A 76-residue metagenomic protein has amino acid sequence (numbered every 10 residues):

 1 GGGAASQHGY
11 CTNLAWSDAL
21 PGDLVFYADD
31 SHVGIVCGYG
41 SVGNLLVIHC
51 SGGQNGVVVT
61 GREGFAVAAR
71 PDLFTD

Functional and structural regions predicted by a protein language model:
G1-T60: ...with weaker cross-activation on analogous glycine-rich loops/strands in unrelated enzymes
F65-D76: Low-complexity, Gly/Ser/Thr/Pro-rich intrinsically disordered linker/tail segments
